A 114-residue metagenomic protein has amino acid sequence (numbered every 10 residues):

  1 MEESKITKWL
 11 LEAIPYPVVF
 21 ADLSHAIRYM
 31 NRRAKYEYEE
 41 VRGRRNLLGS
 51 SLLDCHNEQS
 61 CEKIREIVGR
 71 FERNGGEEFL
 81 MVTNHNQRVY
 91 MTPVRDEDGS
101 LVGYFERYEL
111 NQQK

Functional and structural regions predicted by a protein language model:
M1-A26, M30: Sensory modules in modular signal-transduction proteins
S24, Y29, R33, E37-K114: Sensory/regulatory domains in signal-transduction proteins
